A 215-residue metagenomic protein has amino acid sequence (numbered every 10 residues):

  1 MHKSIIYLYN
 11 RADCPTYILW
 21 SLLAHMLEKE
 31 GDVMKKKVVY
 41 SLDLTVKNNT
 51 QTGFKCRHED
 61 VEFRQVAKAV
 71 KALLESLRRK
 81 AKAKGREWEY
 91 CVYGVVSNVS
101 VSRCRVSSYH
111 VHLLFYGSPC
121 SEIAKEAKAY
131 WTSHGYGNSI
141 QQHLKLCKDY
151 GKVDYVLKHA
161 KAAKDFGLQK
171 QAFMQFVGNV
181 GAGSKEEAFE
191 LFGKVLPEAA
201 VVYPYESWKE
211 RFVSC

Functional and structural regions predicted by a protein language model:
M1-S107, S118-C215: Right-hand nucleic-acid polymerase module
V111-F115: Conserved RNP beta-strands of RNA recognition motif
